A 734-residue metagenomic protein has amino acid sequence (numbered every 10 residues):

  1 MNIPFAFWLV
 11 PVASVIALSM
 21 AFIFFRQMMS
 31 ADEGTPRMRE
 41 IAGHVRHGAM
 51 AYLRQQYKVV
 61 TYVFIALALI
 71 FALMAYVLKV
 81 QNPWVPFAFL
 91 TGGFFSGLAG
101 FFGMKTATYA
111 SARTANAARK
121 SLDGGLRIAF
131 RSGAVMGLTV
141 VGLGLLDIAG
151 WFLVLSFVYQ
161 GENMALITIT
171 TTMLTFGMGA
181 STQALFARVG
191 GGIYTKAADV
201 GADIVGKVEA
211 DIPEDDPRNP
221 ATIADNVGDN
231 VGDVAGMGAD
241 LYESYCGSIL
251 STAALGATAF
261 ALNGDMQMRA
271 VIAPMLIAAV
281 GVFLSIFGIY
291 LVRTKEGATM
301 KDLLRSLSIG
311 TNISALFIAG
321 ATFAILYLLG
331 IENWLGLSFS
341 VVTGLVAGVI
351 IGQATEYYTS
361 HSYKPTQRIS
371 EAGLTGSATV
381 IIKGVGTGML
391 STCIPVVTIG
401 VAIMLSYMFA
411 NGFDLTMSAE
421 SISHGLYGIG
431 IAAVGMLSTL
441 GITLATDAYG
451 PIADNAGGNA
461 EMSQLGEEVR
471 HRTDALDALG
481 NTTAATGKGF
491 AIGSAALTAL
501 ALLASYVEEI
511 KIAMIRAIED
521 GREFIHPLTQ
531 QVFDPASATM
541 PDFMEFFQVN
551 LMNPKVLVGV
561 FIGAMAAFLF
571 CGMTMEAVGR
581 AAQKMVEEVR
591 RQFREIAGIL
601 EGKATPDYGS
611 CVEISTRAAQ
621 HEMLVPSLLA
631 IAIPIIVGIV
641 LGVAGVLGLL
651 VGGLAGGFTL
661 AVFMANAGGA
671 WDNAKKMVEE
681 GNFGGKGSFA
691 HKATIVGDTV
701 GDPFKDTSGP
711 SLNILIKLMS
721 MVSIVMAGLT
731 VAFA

Functional and structural regions predicted by a protein language model:
M1-A734: Hydrophobic packing and interface segments
